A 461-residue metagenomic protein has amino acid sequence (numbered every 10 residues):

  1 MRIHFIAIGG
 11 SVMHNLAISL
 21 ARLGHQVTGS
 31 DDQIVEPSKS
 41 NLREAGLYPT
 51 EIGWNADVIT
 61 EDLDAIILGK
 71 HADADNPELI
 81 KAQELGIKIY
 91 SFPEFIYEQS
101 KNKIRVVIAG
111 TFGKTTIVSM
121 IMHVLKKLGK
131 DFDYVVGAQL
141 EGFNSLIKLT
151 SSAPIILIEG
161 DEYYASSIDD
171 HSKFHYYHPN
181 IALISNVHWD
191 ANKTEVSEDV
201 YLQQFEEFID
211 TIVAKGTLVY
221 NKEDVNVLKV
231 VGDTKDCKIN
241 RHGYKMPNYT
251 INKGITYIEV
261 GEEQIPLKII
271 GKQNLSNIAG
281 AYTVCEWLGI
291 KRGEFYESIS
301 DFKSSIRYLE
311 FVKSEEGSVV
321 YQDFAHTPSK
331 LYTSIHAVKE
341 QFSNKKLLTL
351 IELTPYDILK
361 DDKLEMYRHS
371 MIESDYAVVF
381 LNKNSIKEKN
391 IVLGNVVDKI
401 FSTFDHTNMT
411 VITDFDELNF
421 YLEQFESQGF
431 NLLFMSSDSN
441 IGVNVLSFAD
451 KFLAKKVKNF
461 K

Functional and structural regions predicted by a protein language model:
M1-V35, L42-P49, D62-I66, A82-I87 (+3 more regions): ATP-dependent carboxylate-amine ligase
I8, S30-D31, G69-H71, F92-P93 (+14 more regions): Fold-independent oxyanion-binding glycine-rich loops and adjacent beta-strand/coil segments at enzyme active sites
S19-H25, R43-E44, D57-E61, K70-Y220 (+3 more regions): Phosphate-binding loop of NTP-binding sites
E51-W54, Y90-E94, V135-A138, T234-K253 (+3 more regions): Beta-strand->loop->alpha-helix junctions that form or flank phosphate-binding loops in nucleotide-handling enzymes
T116, Q273-A279, H326: A generic structural signal for residues located within well-ordered alpha-helices of large catalytic or ligand-binding
D161, G261-E263, S318: Well-ordered beta-strand scaffold positions
I255-V260: Short polybasic amphipathic segments
I265-I270, S318-Q322: Short pre-catalytic strand/loop immediately N-terminal to key active-site residues, enriched for Gly-Thr
